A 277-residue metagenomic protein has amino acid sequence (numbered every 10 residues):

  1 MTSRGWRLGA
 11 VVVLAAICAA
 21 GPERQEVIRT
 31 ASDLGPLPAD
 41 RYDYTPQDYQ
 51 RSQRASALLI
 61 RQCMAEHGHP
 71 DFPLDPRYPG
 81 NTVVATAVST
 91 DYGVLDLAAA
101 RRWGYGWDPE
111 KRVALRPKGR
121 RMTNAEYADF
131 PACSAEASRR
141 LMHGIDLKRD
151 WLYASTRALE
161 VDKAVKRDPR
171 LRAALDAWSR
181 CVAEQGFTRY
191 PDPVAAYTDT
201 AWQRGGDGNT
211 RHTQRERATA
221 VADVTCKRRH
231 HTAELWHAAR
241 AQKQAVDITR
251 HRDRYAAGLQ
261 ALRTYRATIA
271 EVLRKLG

Functional and structural regions predicted by a protein language model:
M1-R24: Secretory targeting and sorting signals
A20-G277: Cell-envelope/extracellular polymer assembly enzymes that use nucleotide-activated donors
